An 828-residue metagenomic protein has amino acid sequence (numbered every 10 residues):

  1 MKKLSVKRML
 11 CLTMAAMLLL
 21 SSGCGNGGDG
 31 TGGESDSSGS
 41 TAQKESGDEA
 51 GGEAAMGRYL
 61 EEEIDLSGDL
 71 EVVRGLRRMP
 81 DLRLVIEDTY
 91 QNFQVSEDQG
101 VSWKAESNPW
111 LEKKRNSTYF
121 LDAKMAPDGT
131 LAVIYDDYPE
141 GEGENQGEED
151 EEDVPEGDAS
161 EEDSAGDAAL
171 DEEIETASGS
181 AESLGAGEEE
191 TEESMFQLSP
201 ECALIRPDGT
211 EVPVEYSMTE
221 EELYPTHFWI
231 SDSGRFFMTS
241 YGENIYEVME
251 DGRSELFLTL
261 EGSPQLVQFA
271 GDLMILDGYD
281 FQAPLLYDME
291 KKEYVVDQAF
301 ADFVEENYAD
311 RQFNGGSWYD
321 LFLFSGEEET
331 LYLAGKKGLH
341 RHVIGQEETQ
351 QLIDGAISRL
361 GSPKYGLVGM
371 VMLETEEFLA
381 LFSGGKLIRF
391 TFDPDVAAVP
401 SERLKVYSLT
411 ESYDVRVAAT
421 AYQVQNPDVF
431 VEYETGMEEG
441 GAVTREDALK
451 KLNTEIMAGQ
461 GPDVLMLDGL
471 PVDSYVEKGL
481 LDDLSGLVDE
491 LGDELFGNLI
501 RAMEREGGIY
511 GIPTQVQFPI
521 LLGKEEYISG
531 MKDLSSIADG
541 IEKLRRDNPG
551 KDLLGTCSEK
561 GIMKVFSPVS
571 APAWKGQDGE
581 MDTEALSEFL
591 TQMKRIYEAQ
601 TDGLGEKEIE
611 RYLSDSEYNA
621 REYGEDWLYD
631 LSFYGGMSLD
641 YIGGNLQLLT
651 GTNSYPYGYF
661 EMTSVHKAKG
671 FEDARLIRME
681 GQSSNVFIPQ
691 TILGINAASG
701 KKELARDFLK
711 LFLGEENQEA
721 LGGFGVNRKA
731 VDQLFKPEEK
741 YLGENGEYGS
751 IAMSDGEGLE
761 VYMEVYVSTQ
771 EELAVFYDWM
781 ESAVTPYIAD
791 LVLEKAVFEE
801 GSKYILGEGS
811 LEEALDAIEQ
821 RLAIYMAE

Functional and structural regions predicted by a protein language model:
C24-Q94, D98-Q99, R115, A123 (+10 more regions): Conserved N-terminal structural module of periplasmic/extracytoplasmic solute-binding proteins
E434-L495, E504, L639-L648: Extracytoplasmic "Venus flytrap"/periplasmic binding protein-like
G469-I520, S535-D539, E672-E680: Hinge/lid segment of periplasmic solute-binding proteins
S485-L495, A571-T591, I596, I677-V686 (+1 more regions): Short, solvent-exposed loop/beta-turn-alpha elements that line the ligand-binding surface or hinge of extracytoplasmic
E504-Y618, A697-E703: Helix-loop-helix "hinge/cap" segment bordering the ligand-binding cleft or interdomain interface
R546-P549, K710-E744: Periplasmic-binding protein-like
I596-D707: Extracytoplasmic/periplasmic substrate-binding proteins
F687, Y748-L822: C-terminal capping/gating helix-and-loop segments adjacent to ligand/active sites or protein-protein/ligand interfaces
